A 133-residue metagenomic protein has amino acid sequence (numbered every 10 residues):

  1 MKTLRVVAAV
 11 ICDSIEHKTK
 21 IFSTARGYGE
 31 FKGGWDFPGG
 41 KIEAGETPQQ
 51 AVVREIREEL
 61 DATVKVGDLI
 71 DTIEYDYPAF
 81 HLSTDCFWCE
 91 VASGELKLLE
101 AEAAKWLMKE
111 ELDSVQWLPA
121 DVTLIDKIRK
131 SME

Functional and structural regions predicted by a protein language model:
M1-I21, K41: Conserved N-terminal beta-strand and adjoining loop/helix that marks the start of the Nudix/MutT-like hydrolase domain
R5-V7, T19, L82-D85, E102: Change "...and in nucleic-acid phosphodiester-cleaving endonucleases..." to "...and in nucleic-acid processing enzymes
D13-H17, G27, E90-E95, K109-E111 (+1 more regions): Short loop segments at secondary-structure junctions
K18-E58: Conserved Nudix-box catalytic region and its N-terminal flanking loop in Nudix hydrolases and closely related
E30-G33, K97-E133: Nudix hydrolase/Nudix homology domain
P48, V52-R57, L69, F87 (+1 more regions): Hydrophobic packing within well-folded, soluble alpha/beta domains
E59-V66: Short secondary-structure junctions
T63, T72-L96, A103-K105, I128: Active-site-adjacent beta-strand/loop module that shapes the phosphate/pyrophosphate-binding cleft
